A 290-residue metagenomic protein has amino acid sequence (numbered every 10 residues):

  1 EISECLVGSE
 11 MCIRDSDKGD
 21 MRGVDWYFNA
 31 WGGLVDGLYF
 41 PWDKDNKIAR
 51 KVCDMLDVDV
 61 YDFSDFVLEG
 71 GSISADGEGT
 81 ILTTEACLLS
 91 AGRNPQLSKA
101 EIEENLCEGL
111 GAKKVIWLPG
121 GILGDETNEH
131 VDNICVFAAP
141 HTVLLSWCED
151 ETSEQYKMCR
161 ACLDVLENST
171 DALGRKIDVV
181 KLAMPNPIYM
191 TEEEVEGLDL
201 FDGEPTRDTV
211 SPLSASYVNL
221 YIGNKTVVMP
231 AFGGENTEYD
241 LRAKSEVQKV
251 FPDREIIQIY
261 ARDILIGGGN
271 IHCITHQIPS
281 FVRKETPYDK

Functional and structural regions predicted by a protein language model:
E1-I13: Short, small-residue-biased leader/transition segments that mark boundaries at the very start of proteins
S9, Y61-V67, I116-G121, K176-N186 (+1 more regions): A generic structural motif
E10, D65-D76, L123-A138, P212-Y221 (+1 more regions): Structural signature of eukaryotic scaffold interfaces centered on beta-propeller domains
R22-D25, I81-T83, L144-L145, V227-P230: Short beta-strand elements that form the blades of beta-propeller/WD-repeat-like and other beta-sheet-rich scaffold
W26-N29, L38-S72, G77-E78, T83-K99: Intrinsically disordered, low-complexity linker/loop segments enriched in Gly/Pro and charged/polar residues
G77-L144: Loop-centered beta-sheet repeat module
F137-K225, A231-A243: Redox- and metal-dependent alpha/beta enzyme cores, enriched for Fe-S-associated oxidoreductases and cofactor-handling
K225, A231-K290: TerminUS-proximal long segments
